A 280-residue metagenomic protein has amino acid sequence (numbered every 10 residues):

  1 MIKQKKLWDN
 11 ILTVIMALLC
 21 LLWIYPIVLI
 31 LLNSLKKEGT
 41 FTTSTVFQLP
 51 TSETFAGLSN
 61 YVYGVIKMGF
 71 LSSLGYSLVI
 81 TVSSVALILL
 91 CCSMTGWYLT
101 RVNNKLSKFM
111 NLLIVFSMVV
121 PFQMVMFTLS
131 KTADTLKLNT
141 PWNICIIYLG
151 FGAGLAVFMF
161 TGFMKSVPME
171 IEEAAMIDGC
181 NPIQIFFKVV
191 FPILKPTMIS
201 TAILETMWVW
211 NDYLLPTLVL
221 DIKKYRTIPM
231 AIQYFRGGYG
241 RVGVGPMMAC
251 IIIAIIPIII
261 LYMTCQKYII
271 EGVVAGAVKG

Functional and structural regions predicted by a protein language model:
I2-G280: A structural signal for multi-pass alpha-helical bundles of membrane permease subunits that mediate small-molecule
